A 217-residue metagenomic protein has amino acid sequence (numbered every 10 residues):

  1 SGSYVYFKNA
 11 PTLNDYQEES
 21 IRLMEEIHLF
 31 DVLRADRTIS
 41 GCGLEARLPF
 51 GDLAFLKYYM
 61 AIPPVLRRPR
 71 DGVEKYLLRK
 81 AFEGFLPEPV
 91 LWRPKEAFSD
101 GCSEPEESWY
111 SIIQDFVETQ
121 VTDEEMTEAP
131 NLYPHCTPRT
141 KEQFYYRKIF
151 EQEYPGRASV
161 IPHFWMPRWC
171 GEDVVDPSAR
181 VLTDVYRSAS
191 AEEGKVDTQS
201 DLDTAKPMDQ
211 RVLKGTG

Functional and structural regions predicted by a protein language model:
G2-A10: Cytochrome P450 core scaffold surrounding the K-helix E-X-X-R motif and the conserved "meander" helix-loop region
P11-G217: Adenosyl-5′-phosphate
